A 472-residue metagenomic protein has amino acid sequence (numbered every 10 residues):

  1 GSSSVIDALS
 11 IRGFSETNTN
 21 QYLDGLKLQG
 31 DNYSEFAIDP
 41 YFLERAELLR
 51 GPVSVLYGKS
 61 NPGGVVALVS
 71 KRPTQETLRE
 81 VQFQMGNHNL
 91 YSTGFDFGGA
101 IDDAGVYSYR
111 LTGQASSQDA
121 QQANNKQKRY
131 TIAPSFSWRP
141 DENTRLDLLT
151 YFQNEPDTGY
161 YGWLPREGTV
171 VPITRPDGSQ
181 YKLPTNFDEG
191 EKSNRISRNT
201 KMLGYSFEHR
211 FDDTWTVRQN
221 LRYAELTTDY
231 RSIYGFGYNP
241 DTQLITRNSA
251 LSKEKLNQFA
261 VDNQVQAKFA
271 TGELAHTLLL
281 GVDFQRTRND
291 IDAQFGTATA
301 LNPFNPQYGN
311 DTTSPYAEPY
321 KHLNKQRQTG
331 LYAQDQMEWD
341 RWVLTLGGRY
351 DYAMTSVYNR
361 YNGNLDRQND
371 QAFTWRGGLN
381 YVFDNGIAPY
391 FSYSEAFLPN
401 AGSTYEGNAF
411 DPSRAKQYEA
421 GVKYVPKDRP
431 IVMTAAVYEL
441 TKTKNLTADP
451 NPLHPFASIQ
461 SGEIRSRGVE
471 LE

Functional and structural regions predicted by a protein language model:
G1-E76, A396, A420: Acidic, small-polar-rich N-terminal luminal/periplasmic segments of exported/outer-membrane proteins
I11, F95-G99, P134-W138, Y205-H209 (+5 more regions): Residues on the lipid-exposed face of transmembrane beta-strands in outer-membrane beta-barrel proteins
Y41-E44, V55-I132, P140-T144, K201 (+1 more regions): Outer-membrane beta-barrel translocator/receptor signature
M85-N89, G99, A115-D119, K128-Y130 (+9 more regions): Transmembrane beta-strands of outer-membrane beta-barrel pores
S116-A120, A133-R139, N143-R210, T228-L256 (+2 more regions): Acidic/polar loop-and-plug regions of large Gram-negative outer-membrane beta-barrel proteins
S137-D141, L256, A275-L279, D283-T287 (+2 more regions): Structural signature of Gram-negative outer-membrane beta-barrels, strongest in the C-terminal barrel of TonB-dependent
L203-L226, N248-N359: Face-selective signature of the C-terminal outer-membrane beta-barrel domain
S206-R222, L226-S232, P389, P412-V469: Membrane-embedded beta-barrel scaffold of Gram-negative outer-membrane proteins
